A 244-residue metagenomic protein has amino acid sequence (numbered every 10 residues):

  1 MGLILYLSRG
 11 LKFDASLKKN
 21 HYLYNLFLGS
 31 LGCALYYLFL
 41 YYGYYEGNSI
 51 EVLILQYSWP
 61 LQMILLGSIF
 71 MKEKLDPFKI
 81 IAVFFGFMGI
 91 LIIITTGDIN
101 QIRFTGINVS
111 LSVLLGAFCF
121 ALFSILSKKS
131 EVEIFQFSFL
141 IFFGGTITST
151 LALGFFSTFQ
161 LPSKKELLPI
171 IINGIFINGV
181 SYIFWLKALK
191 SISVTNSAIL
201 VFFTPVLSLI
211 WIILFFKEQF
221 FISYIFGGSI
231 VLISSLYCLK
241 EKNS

Functional and structural regions predicted by a protein language model:
M1-L35, Q62-M63, F118-F123, F139-S157 (+1 more regions): Transmembrane alpha-helices of multi-pass small-molecule transport proteins
G2, L66, L75-G97, F142 (+4 more regions): Hydrophobic transmembrane alpha-helices of multi-pass small-molecule transport proteins
R9-E51, L55-Q56, I92, G174-I192: Specific transmembrane alpha-helical segments of multi-pass solute transporters/efflux pumps, especially DMT/EamA
L17-L23, T95-A117, G154-I172, Q219-S229: Juxtamembrane helix-entry segments on the extracytoplasmic side of multipass membrane proteins
N20-L28, L75-F87, V132-F142: Cytoplasmic-side transmembrane-helix entry/capping segments in multi-pass membrane proteins
F27, L31, S58, I80-F84 (+6 more regions): Hydrophobic residues within alpha-helical transmembrane segments of multi-pass solute transporters/permease subunits
G43, I69-L75, S130, F137 (+4 more regions): Hydrophobic/aromatic residues within transmembrane alpha-helices of multi-pass small-molecule transporters
I50-S58, S127-T146, I175-L214: Helix-helix packing/entry segments at the starts of transmembrane helices
